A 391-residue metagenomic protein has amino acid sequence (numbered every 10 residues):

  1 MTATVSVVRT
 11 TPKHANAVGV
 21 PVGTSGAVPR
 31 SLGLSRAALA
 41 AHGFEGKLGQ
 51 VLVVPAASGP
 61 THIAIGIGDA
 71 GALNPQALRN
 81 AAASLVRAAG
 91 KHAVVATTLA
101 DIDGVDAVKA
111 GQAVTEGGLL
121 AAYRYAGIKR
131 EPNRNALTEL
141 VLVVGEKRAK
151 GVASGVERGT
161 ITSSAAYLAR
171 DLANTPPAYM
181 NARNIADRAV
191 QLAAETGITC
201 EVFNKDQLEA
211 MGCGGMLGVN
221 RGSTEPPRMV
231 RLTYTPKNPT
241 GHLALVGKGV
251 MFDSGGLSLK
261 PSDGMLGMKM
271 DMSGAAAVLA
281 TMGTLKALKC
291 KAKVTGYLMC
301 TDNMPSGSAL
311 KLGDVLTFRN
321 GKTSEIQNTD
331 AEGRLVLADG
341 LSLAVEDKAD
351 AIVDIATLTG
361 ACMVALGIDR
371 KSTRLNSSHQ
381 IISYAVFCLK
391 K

Functional and structural regions predicted by a protein language model:
M1-G249: Short amphipathic alpha-helical segment within the helicase RecA-like ATPase core that mediates nucleic-acid
A27, G49, I185-S377, S383: A generic structural signal for tightly packed, nonpolar segments enriched in small/aliphatic residues
L85, S164, S378-H379, Y384: Compositionally biased regions
